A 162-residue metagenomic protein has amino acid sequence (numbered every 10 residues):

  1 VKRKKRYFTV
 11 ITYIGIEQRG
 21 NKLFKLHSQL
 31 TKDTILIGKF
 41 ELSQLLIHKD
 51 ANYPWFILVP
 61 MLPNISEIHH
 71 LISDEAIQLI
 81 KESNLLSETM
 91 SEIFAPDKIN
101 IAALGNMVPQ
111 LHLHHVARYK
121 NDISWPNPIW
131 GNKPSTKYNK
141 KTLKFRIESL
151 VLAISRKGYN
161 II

Functional and structural regions predicted by a protein language model:
K2-K5: Polybasic, lysine-rich low-complexity intrinsically disordered segments
I11-I162: HIT superfamily nucleotide-processing domains
